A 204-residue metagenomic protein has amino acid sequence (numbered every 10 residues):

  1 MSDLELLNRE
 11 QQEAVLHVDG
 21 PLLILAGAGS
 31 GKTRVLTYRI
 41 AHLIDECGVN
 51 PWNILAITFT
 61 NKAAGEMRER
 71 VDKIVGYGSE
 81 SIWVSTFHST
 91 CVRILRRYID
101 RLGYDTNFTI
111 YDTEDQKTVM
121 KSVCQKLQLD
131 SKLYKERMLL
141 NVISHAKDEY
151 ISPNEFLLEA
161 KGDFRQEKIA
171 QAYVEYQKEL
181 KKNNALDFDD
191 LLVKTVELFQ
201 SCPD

Functional and structural regions predicted by a protein language model:
M1-D3, V196-E197: Short, flexible loop segments at the rims of nucleotide/cofactor-binding pockets, characterized by
D3-D19, F188-L191: N-terminal pre-P-loop "Q-motif" helix
L6, V35-L36, Q200-S201: Short secondary-structure boundary/capping elements
Q12, P203-D204: Short hydrophobic/charged patches on amphipathic alpha-helices used for structural packing and interfaces
D19-L22, A41-P203: A basic/glycine-biased coupling hinge at the interface between accessory DNA-binding modules
G20-Y38: Walker A/P-loop
